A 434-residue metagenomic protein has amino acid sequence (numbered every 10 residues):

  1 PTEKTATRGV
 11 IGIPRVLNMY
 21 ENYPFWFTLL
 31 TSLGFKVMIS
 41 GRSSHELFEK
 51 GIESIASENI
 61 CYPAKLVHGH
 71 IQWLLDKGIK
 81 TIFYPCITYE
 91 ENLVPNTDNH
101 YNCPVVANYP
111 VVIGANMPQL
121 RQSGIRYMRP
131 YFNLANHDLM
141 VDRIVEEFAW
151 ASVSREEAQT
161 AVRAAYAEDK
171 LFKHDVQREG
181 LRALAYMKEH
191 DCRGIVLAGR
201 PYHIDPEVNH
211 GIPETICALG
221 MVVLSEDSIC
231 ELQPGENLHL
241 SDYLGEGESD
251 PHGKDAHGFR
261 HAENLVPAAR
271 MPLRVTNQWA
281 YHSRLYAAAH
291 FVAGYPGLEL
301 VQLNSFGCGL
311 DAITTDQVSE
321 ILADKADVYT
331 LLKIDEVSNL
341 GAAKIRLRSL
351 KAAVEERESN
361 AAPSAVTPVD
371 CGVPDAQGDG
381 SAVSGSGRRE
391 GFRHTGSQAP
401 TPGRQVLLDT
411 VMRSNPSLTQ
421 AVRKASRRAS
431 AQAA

Functional and structural regions predicted by a protein language model:
P1-A434: An N-terminal assembly and electron-transfer interface module characteristic of large anaerobic redox and radical
